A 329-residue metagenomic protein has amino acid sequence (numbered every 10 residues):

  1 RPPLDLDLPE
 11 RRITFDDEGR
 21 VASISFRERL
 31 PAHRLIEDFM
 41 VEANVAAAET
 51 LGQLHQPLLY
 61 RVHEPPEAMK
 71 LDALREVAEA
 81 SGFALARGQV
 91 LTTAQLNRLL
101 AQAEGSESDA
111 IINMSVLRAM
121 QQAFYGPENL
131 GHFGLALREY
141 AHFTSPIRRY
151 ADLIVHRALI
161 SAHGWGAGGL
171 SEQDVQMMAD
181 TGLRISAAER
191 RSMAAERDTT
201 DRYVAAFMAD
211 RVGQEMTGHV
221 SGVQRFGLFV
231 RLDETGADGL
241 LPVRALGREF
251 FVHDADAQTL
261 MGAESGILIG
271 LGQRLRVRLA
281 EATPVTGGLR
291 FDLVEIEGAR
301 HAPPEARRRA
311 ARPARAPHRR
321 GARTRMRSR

Functional and structural regions predicted by a protein language model:
R1-G247, G272, G287, E305-R329: Electropositive polyanion-binding surfaces
D38, A209-M216, F250-V277: Short nucleic-acid-contacting surface segments enriched for D/E, G, S/T with interspersed K/R
V223, V277-L279: A generic structural signal for residues embedded in beta-strands
F229-R231, R278, D292: Beta-strand cores of modular interaction/reader domains in eukaryotic scaffold and signaling proteins, especially PDZ
A280-V285: Short, charged beta-turn/beta-strand-edge "cap" motif at the junction between a beta-strand and an adjacent loop
V294-R308: Intrinsically disordered, low-complexity mixed-charge segments
